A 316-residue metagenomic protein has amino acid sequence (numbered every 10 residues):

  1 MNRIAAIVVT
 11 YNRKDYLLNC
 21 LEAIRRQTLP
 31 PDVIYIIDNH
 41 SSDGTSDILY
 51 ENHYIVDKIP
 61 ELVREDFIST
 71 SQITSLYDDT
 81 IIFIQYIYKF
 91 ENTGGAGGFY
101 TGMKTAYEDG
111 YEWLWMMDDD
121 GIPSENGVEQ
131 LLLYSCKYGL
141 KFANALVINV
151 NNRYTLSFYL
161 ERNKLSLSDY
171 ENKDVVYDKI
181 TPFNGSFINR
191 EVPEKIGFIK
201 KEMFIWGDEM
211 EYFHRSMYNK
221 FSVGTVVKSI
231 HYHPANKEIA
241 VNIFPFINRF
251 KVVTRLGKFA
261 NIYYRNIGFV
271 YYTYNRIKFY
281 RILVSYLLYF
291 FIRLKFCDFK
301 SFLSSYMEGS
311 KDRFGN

Functional and structural regions predicted by a protein language model:
R13-R26: Short, well-formed alpha-helical segments that are part of the catalytic scaffolds of diverse glycosyltransferases
A23-I87: Acidic donor-binding segment of Leloir-type glycosyltransferases
Y86-E108: Glycine-rich, basic loop-to-helix element that forms the pyrophosphate-binding segment of sugar-nucleotide handling
Y111-D120: Short beta-strand-to-loop acidic/aromatic patch adjacent to the donor-nucleotide binding site
N126-S157: Conserved donor NDP-sugar-binding/catalytic core segment of glycosyltransferases
D169-I188: A recurrent flexible, glycine/aromatic-enriched loop bordering the glycosyltransferase active site that acts as
S186, V192-G197, E202-Y232: A short, conserved alpha-helix in the catalytic core of glycosyltransferases
Y263-N316: Non-catalytic, C-terminal membrane-associated alpha-helical segments of glycosyltransferases
